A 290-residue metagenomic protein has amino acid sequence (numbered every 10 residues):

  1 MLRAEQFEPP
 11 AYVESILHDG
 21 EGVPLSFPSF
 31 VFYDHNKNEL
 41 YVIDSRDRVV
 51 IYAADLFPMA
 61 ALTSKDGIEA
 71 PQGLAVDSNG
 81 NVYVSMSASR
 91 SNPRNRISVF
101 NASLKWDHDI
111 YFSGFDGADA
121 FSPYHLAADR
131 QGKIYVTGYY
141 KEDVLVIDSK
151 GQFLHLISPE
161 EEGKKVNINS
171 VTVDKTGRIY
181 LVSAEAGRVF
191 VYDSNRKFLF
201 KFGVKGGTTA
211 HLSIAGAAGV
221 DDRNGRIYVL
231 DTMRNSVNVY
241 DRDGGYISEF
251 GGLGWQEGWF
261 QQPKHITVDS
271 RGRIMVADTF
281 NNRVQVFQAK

Functional and structural regions predicted by a protein language model:
M1-K290: Eukaryotic scaffold repeat domains enriched in small/polar residues
